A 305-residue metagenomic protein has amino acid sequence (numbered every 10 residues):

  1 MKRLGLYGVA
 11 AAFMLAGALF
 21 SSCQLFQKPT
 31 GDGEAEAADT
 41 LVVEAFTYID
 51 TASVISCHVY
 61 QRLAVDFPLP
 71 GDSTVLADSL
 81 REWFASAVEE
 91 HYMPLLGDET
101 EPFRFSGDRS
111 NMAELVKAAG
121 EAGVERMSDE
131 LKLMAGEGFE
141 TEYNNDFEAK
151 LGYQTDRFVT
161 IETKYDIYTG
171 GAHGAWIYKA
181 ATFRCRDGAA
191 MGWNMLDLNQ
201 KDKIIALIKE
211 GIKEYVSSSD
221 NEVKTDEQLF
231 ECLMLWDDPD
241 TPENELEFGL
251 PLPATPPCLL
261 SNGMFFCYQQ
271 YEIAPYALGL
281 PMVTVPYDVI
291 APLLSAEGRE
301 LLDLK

Functional and structural regions predicted by a protein language model:
M1-A10: Bacterial N-terminal signal peptides that target proteins for export
A11-A16: Core hydrophobic alpha-helical transmembrane segments of single-pass membrane proteins
L19-S22: C-terminal motif of bacterial Sec signal peptides marking the signal peptidase cleavage site
Q24-K305: Compositionally biased intrinsically disordered regions enriched in Thr/Gly
